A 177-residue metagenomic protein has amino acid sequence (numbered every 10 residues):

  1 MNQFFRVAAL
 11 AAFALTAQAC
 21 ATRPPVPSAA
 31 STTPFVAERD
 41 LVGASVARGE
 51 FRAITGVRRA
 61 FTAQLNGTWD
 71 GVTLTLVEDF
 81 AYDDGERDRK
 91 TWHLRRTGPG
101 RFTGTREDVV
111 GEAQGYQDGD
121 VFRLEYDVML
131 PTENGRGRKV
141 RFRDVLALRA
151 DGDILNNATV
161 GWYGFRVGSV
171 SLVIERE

Functional and structural regions predicted by a protein language model:
M1-A9: Bacterial N-terminal signal peptides that target proteins for export
T16-A19: C-terminal motif of bacterial Sec signal peptides marking the signal peptidase cleavage site
A21-R23: Bacterial signal peptide processing site
S28-A44: N-terminal helix-cap/turn-to-beta initiation motif at the start of protein domains
S31, R48-E133, V145: Central antiparallel beta-sheet cores of small beta-barrel/beta-sandwich binding domains
L41-G49, N156: A short, Trp-centered hydrophobic/proline-enriched beta-strand micro-motif
R143-E177: Glycine-rich, aromatic-bearing surface loops/beta-hairpins
